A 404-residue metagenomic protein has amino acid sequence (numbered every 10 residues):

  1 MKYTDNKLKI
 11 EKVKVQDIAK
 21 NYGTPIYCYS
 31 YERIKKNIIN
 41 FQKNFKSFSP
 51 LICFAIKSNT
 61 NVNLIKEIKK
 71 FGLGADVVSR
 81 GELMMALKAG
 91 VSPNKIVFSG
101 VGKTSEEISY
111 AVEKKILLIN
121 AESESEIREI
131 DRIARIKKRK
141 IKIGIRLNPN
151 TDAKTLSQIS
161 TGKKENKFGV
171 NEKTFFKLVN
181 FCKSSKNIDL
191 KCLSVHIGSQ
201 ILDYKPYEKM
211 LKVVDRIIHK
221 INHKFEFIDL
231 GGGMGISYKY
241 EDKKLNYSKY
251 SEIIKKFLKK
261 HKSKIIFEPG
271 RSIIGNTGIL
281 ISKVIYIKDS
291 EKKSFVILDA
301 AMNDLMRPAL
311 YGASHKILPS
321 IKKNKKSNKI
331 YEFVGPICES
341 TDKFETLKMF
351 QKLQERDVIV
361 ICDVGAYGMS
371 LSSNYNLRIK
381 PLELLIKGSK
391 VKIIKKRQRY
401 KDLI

Functional and structural regions predicted by a protein language model:
M1-I141, N180-D189, H219-K224, S389-I404: A charged N-terminal "starter" segment
A19, I253, K262-I404: Charged (often Lys/Glu-rich) extended helix/loop segments that serve as interaction or gating elements
I34, K57, S79, A111 (+7 more regions): Conserved, mostly hydrophobic/aromatic
I56-T60, G81-E82, G102-K103, S123-S125 (+5 more regions): Active-site-proximal loop/turn and secondary-structure-junction residues that shape catalytic pockets, frequently
T60-N63, M85, D152-A153, S199-D203 (+5 more regions): Flexible loop/turn segments at secondary-structure boundaries
I65, K88, I108-E113, I130-I133 (+6 more regions): Short acidic, glycine/serine/threonine-rich loops at helix termini
G74, V97, L118-N120, G144-R146 (+8 more regions): Structured core elements
N150-I287, F350: Active-site loop/helix belt of alpha/beta enzymes
